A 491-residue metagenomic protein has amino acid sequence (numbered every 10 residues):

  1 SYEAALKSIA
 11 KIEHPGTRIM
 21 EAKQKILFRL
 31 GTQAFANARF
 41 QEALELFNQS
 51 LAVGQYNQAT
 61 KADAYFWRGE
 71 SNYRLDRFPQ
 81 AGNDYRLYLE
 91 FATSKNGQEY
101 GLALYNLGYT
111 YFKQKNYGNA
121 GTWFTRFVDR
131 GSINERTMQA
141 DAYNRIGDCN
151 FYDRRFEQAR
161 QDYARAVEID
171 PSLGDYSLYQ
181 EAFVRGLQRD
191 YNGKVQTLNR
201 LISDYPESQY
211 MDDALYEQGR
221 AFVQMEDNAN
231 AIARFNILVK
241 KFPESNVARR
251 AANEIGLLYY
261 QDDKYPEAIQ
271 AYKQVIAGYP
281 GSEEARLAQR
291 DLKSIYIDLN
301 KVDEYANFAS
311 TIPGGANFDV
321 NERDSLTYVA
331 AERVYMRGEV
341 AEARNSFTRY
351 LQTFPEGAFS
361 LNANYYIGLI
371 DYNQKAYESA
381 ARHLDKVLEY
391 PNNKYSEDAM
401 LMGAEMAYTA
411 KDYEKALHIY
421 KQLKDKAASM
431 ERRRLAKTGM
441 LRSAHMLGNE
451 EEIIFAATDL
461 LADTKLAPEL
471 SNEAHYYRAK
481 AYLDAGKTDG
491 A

Functional and structural regions predicted by a protein language model:
S1-A491: Acidic, polar-rich low-complexity tracts and alpha-helical solenoid repeat scaffolds
